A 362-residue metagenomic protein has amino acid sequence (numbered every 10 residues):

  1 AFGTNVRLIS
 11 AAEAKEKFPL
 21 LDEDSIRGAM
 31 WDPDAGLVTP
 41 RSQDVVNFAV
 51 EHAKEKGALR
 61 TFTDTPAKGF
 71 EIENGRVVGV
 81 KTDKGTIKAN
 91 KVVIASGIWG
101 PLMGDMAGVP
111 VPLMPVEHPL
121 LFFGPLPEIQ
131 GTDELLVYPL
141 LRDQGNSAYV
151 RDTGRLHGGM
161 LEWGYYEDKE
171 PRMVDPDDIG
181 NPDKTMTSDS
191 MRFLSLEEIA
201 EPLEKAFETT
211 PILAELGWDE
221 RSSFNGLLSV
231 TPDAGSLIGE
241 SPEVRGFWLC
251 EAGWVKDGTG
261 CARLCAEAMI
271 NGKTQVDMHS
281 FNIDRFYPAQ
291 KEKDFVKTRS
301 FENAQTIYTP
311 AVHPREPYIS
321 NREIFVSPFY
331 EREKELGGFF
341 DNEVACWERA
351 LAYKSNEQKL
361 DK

Functional and structural regions predicted by a protein language model:
A1-H52: Rossmann-like flavin
A1-K17, G145-V150, H157-G159, N303-S320 (+2 more regions): Dinucleotide-binding Rossmann-like beta1-alpha1 core, especially the glycine-rich loop that anchors the ADP
F2-E13, P110-L113, T274-M278, D341: A short alpha-helix-loop-beta-strand transition element characteristic of N-terminal alpha/beta dinucleotide-binding
S10, T63-T65, S222: Short loop/edge segments at beta-strand edges and connector loops that shape dinucleotide/nucleotide cofactor-binding
D32-K91: Helical element adjacent to the flavin cofactor pocket in flavoenzyme catalytic cores
G69-F193, E201-E204, T209-L216, D294-E302 (+1 more regions): Flavin-dependent oxidoreductases
G145, P176, T185-T309: C-terminal catalytic lobe of FAD-dependent flavoproteins
D284-K362: Basic, glycine/lysine-rich polyanion-binding surfaces/domains
